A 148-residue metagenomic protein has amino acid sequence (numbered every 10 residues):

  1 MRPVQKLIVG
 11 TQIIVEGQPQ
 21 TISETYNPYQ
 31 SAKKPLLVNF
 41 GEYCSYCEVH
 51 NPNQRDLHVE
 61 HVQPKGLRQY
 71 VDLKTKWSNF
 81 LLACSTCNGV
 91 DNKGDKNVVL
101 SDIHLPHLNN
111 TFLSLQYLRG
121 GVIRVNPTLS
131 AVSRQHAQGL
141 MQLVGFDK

Functional and structural regions predicted by a protein language model:
M1-T21, Y29-P35, N51, V71-K74 (+3 more regions): Extended charged
L36-F40: Sequence/structural segment immediately N-terminal to covalent heme-attachment motifs in c-type and related
G41, L81: Residues immediately within or flanking Cys/His clusters that coordinate Zn2+ in small zinc-binding modules
Y43-N53: Short, contiguous, well-structured surface segments enriched in hydrophobic/aromatic residues
S45, A83-S85: Small-side-chain structural scaffolding
H58-K65: Histidine-centered catalytic micro-motifs used for acid/base chemistry in nuclease and nucleotide-processing active
